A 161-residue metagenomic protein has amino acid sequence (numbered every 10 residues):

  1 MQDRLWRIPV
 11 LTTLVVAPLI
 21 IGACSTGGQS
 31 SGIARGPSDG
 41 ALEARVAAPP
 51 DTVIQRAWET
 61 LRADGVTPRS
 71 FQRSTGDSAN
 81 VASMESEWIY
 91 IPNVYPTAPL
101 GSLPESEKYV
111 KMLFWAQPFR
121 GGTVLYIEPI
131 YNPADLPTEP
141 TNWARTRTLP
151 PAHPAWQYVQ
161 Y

Functional and structural regions predicted by a protein language model:
M1-L14: Bacterial N-terminal signal peptides that target proteins for export
I20-A23: C-terminal motif of bacterial Sec signal peptides marking the signal peptidase cleavage site
S25-Y161: Ser/Thr-rich, low-complexity intrinsically disordered terminal regions
